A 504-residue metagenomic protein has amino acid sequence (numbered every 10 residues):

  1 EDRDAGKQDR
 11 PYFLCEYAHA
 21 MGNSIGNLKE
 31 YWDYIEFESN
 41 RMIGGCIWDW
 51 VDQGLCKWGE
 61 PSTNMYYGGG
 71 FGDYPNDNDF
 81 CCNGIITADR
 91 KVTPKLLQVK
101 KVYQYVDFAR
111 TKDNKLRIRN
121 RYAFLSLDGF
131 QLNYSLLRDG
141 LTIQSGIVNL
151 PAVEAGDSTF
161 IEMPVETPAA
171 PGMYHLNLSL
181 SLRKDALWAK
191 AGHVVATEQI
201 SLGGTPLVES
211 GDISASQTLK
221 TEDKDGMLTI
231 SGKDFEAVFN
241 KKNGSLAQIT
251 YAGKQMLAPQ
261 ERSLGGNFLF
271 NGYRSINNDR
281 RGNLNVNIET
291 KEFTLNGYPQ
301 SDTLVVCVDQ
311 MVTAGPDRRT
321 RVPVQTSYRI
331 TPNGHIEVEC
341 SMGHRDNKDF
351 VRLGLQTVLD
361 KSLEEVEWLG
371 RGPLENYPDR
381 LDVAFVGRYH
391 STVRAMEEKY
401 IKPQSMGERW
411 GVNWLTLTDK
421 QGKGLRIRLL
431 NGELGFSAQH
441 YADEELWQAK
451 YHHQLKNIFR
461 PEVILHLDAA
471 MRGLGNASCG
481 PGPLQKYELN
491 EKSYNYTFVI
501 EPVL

Functional and structural regions predicted by a protein language model:
E1-R117, Y122-D128, N133-L141: Extended substrate-binding grooves/exosites of carbohydrate-active enzymes
D49, P164-P171, A186, I200-L504: Beta-strand/loop-rich accessory regions of lumenal/periplasmic or secreted enzymes, predominantly carbohydrate-active
Y74-N76, T87-L97, Y103-D107, E198-G226: Extracellular/periplasmic ectodomains of large secreted or surface enzymes and adhesion receptors
R121-S126, K184, R345-N347: Short, acidic/polar linear motifs in exposed loop/turn regions
L125-L132, G146, K348-G354: Short, hydrophobic/aromatic beta-strand segments
D128-G129, L136-V148, H193-V194, T320 (+1 more regions): Short beta-strand and strand-turn-strand segments in soluble, beta-rich domains
S135-M173, L180-S181: Intrinsically disordered, low-complexity Pro/Gly/Ser/Thr-rich segments with frequent PxxP/GP/PP motifs and embedded
L180-W188: Short acidic/polar inter-strand loop motif in beta-rich domains
